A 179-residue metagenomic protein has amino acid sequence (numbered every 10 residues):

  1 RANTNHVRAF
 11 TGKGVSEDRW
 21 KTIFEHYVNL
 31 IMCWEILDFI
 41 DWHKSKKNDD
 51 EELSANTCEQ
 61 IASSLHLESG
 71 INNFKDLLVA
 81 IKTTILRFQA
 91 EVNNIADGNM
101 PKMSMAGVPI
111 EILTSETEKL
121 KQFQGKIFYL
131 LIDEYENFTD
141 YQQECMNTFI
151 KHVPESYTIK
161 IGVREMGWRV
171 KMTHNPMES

Functional and structural regions predicted by a protein language model:
R1-E118, M177-S179: P-loop NTPase nucleotide-binding core
V108-L113, T117-Y129, F138-S179: The catalytic "switch" region of P-loop NTPases
D133-E134: Walker B catalytic acidic pair
